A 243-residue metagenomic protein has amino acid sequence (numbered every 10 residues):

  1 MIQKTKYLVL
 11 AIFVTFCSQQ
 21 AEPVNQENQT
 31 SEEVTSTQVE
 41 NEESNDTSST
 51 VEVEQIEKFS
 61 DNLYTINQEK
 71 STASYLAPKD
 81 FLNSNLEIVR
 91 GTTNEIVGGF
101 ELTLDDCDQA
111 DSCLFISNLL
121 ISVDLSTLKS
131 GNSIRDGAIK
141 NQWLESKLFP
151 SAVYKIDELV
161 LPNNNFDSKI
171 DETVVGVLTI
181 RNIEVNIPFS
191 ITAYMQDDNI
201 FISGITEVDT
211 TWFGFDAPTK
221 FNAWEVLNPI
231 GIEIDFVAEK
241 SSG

Functional and structural regions predicted by a protein language model:
Q3-L10: Sec-dependent signal peptide recognition, specifically the positively charged N-region followed immediately by
F13-F16: C-terminal motif of bacterial Sec signal peptides marking the signal peptidase cleavage site
S18-G243: Low-complexity, acidic/polar, glycine-enriched regions of mature
